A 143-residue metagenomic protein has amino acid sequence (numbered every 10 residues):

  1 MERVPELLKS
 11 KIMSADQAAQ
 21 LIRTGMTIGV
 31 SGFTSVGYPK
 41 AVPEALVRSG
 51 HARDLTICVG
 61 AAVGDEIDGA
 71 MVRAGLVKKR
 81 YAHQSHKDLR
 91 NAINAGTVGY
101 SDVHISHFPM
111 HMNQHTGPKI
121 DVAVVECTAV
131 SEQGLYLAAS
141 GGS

Functional and structural regions predicted by a protein language model:
M1-S143: Conserved alpha/beta enzyme-core scaffold
